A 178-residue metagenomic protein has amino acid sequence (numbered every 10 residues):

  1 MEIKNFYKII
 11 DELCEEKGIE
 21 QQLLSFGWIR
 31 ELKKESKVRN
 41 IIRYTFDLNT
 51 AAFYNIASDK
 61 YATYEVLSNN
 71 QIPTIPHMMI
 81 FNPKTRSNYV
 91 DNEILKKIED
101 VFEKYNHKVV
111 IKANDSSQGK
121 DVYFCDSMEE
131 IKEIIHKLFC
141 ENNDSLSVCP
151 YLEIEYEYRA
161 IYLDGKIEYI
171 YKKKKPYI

Functional and structural regions predicted by a protein language model:
M1-E65, S87-Y89: ATP-binding N-terminal substructure of ATP-dependent carboxylate-amine bond-forming enzymes
R43, F53-I178: Active-site nucleotide/adenylate-binding loops and adjacent lid/helix of ATP-dependent enzymes
